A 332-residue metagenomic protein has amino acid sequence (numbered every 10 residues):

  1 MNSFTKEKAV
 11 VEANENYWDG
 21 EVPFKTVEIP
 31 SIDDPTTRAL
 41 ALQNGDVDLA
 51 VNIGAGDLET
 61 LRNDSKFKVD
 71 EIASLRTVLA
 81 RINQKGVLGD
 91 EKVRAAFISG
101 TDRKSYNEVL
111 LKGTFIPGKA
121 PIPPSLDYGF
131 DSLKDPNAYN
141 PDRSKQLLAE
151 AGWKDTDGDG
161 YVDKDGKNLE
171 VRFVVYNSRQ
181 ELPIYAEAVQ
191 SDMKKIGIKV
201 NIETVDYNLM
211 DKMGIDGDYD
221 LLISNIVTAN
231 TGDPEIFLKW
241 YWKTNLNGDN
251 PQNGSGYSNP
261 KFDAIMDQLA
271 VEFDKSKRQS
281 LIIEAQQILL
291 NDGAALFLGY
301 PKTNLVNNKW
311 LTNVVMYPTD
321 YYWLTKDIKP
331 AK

Functional and structural regions predicted by a protein language model:
M1-E12, S280, T319-K332: The feature preferentially marks the first beta-strand/turn patch immediately downstream of a bacterial lipoprotein
K6, K154-A229, T303: Ligand/substrate-recognition segments at binding pockets and active sites
E7, N14-T60, E187, K199-N201 (+1 more regions): Ligand-site clamp/hinge motif
V10, G89-S191, E284: Append "and occasionally in soluble cytosolic enzymes with long acidic Gly/Pro-rich linkers
D19-P23, E59-I72, R81-E91, Y128-Q146 (+5 more regions): Short, solvent-exposed loop/beta-turn-alpha elements that line the ligand-binding surface or hinge of extracytoplasmic
K25, T36-N44, E59, N63 (+14 more regions): Solvent-exposed, polar/charged alpha-helical surfaces in well-ordered, non-transmembrane soluble domains, broadly
T36-A41, A55-N63, K68, R81 (+3 more regions): Pocket-flanking alpha-helical
A151-Y176, S224-N225, E272-N308: Bilobed periplasmic-binding protein-like "clamshell/Venus-flytrap" ligand-binding domains
